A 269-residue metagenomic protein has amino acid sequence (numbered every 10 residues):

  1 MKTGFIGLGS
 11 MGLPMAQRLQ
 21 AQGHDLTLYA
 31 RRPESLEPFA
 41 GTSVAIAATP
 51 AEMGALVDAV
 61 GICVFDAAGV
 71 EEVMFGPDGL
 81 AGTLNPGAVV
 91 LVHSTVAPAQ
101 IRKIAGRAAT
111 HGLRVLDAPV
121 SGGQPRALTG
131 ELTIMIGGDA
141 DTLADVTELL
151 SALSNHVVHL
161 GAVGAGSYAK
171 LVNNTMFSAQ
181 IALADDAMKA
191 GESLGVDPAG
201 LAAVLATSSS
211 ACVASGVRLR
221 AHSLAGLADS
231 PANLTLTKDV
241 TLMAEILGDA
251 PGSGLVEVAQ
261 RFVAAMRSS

Functional and structural regions predicted by a protein language model:
M1-I62, S193: NAD(P)+-binding Rossmann beta1-loop-alpha1 motif at the extreme N-terminus of oxidoreductases
T3, V73, T95-V172: Rossmann-fold dinucleotide-binding core
L26, I46, R114-L116, V157 (+1 more regions): Hydrophobic beta-strand scaffold residues
R32, D66, D139: Residues in the short beta-alpha loop(s) of Rossmann-like NAD(P)-binding domains
P50-L113: Rossmann-fold NAD(P) dinucleotide-binding segment
A165-P251, L255-S269: Helical "substrate-binding/catalytic lid" subdomain of Rossmann-like NAD(P)-dependent dehydrogenases/reductases
